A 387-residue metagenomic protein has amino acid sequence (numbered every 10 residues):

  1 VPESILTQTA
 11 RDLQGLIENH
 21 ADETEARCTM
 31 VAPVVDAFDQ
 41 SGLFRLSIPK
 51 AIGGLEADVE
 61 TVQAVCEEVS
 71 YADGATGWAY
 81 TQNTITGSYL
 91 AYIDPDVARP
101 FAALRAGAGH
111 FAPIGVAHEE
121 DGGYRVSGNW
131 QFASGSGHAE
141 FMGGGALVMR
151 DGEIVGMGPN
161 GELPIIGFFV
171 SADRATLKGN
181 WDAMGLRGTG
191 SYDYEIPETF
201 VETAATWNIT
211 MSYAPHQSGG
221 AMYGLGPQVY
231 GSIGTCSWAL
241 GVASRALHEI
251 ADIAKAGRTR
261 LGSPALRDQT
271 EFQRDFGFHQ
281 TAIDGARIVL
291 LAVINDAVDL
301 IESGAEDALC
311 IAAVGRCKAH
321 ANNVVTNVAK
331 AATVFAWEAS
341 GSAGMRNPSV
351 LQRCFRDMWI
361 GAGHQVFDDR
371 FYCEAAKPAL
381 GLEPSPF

Functional and structural regions predicted by a protein language model:
R11, G241, G277-D284, G315 (+3 more regions): Generic structural signal for well-ordered, non-transmembrane alpha-helical segments in soluble/cytosolic regions
E18, D22-E25, G285-N323, T333-S342: C-terminal helix-coil-helix/basic helical segment that borders enzyme active sites and/or dimer interfaces and provides
A32-Q40, R45-E140, R150-E162: Glycine-rich flavin
V65, V126-G128, I196, A243 (+2 more regions): Buried hydrophobic positions in well-ordered alpha/beta secondary-structure cores of metabolic enzymes
G123-T199: FAD-binding subdomain of flavoenzyme oxidoreductases
M184-I283: Glycine-rich beta->alpha junctions and the first turn(s) of the following alpha-helix
K330-E338, D369-Y372: Short segments within alpha-helical structural elements
S342-F387: Glycine-rich phosphate/cofactor-binding loops in nucleotide/flavin-utilizing enzymes
